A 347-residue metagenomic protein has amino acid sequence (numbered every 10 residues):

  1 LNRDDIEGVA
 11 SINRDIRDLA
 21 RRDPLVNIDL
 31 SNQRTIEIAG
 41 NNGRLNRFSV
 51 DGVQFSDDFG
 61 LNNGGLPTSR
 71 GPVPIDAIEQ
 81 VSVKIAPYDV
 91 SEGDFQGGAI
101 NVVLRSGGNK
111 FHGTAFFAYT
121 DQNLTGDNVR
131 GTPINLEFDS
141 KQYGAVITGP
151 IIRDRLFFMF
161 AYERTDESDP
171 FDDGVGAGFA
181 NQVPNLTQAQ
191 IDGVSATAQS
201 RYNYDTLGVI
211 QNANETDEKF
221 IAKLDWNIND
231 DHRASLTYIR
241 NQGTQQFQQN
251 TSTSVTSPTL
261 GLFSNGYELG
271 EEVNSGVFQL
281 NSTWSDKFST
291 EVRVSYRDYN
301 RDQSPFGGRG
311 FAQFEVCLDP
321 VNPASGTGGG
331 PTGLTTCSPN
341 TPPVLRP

Functional and structural regions predicted by a protein language model:
L1-S106, D121, T125-G131, S140-V146 (+1 more regions): Periplasmic N-terminal accessory/gating domains of Gram-negative outer-membrane beta-barrel systems
N2, N63-P67, S82-K84, D127-G131 (+4 more regions): Extracytoplasmic loops and strand-loop junctions of Gram-negative outer membrane beta-barrel proteins
R21, E37-G40, S49, T114-F116 (+3 more regions): Short beta-strand segments
I28-L30, D76, V90-G93, G107-H112 (+4 more regions): Short loop/turn motifs that connect adjacent beta-strands in outer-membrane beta-barrel proteins
F48-V50, D58-L61, G93-D94, T125-N128 (+5 more regions): Short, solvent-exposed loop/turn and secondary-structure capping segments
P87, F117-N123, R164-S168, R240-T244 (+1 more regions): Transmembrane beta-strands of outer-membrane beta-barrel pores
H112, L136-T244, E268-T290: Transmembrane beta-barrel wall of Gram-negative outer-membrane proteins
T216, N227-P347: Replace "related TpsB outer-membrane translocases also match" with "some related outer-membrane beta-barrels such as
